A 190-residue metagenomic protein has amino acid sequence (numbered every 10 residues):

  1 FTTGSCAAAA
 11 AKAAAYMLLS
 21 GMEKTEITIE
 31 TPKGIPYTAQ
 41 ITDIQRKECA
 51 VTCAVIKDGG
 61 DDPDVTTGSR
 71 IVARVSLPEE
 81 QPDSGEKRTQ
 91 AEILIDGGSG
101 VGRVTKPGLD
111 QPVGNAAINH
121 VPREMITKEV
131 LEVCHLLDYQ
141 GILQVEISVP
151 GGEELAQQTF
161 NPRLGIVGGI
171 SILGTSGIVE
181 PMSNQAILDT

Functional and structural regions predicted by a protein language model:
F1-L164: Generic N-terminal targeting/processing segments that precede catalytic cores or assembly contacts
P150, E154, P162-T190: Glycine-rich anion/phosphate-binding loop at the beta-strand->alpha-helix junction
